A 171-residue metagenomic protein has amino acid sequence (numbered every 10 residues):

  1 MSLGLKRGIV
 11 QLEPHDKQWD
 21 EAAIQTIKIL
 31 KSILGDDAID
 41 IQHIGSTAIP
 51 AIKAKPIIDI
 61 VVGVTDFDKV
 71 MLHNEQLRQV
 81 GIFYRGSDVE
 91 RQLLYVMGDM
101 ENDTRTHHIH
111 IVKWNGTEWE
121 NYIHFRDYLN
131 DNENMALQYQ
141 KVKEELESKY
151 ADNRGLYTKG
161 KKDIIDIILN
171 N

Functional and structural regions predicted by a protein language model:
M1-Q42, D166: Helical scaffold of the NTase/Pol beta-like nucleotidyltransferase catalytic core
G8-V10, P56-I60, R105-H107, F125: Short amphipathic alpha-helical segments
D16, G116-T117: Serine-centered coil/turn micro-motif
I29-D68: Active-site nucleotide-donor binding segment shared across nucleotidyl transfer reactions
V64, K113, K159: Conserved residues at beta->alpha junctions
L72-V80: Short amphipathic alpha-helices in soluble, non-transmembrane regions that often serve as interface/regulatory elements
I82-G116: Conserved catalytic core of two-metal-ion nucleotidyltransferases
T117-N171: Catalytic cores of NTP-dependent nucleotidyl/adenyl transfer enzymes across multiple folds
